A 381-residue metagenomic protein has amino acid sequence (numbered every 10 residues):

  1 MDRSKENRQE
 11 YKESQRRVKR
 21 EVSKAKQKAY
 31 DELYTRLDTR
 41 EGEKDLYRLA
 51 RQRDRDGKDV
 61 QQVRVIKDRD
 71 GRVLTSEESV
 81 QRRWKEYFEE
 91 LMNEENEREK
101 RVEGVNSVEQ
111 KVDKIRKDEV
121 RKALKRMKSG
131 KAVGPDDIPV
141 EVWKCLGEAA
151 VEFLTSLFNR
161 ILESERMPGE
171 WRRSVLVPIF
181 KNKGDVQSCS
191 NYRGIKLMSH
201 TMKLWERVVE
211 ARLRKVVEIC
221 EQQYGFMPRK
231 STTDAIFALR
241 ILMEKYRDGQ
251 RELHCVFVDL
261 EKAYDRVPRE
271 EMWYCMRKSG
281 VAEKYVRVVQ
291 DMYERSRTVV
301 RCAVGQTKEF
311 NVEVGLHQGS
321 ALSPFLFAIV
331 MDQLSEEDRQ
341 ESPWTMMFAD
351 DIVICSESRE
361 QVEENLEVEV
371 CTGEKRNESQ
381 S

Functional and structural regions predicted by a protein language model:
N7-K26, G147: Short amphipathic alpha-helical coiled-coil/interface segments
V18, F88, V120, L124 (+16 more regions): Mobile genetic element proteins and their domesticated derivatives, centered on retroelements and DNA transposons
R36-S190, K196, H200: Surface-exposed loop/turn segments and immediately adjacent short secondary-structure elements within folded domains
V65, G130-I138, Q187-L197, D234-Y274: Conserved catalytic palm subdomain of right-hand nucleotidyl-transferase polymerases, strongest for RNA-directed enzymes
Q110, V304-Q306, S379-S381: Short, conserved micro-motifs composed of acidic
N159, G194, E210, A263-R287: Catalytic-core region of right-hand nucleic acid polymerases
V209-Q223, P324-E357: Active-site palm subdomain of RNA-directed nucleic acid polymerases
K262-S279, I352-E374: Catalytic palm subdomain of template-directed nucleic-acid polymerases, centered on the conserved carboxylate motif
